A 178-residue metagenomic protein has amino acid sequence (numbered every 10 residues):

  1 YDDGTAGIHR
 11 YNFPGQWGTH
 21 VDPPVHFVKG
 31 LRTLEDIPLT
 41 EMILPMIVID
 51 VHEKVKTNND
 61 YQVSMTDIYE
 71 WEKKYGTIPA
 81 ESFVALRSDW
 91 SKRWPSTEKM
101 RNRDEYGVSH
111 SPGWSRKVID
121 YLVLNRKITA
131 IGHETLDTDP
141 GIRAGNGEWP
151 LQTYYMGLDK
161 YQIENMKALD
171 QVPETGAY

Functional and structural regions predicted by a protein language model:
Y1-Y178: Active-/binding-site microenvironments in catalytic and ligand-binding cores
